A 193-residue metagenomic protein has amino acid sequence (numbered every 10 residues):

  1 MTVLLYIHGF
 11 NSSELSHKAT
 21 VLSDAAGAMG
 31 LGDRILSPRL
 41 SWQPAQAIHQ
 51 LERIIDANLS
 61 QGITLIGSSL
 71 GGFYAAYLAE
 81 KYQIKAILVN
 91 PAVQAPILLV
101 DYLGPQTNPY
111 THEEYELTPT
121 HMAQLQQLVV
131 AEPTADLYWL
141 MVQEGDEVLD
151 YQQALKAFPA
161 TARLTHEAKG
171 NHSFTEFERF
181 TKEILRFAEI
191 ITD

Functional and structural regions predicted by a protein language model:
T2-S60: Active-site catalytic motif of lipid deacylating hydrolases and related acyltransferases
V3, G62-T64, K85: Structural motif
H8-S12, S69, E144: Active-site glycine-rich loops that stabilize anionic/oxyanionic intermediates across multiple enzyme folds
S60-Q61, A135: Active-site acidic short loop of glycosyltransferases
I66-A75: Gly/Ala-rich beta-loop-alpha elbow adjacent to hydrolase catalytic centers
L78-Y82: Aromatic pocket-lining residues of Rossmann-like dinucleotide-binding sites
K85-D193: The alpha/beta-hydrolase serine catalytic core
